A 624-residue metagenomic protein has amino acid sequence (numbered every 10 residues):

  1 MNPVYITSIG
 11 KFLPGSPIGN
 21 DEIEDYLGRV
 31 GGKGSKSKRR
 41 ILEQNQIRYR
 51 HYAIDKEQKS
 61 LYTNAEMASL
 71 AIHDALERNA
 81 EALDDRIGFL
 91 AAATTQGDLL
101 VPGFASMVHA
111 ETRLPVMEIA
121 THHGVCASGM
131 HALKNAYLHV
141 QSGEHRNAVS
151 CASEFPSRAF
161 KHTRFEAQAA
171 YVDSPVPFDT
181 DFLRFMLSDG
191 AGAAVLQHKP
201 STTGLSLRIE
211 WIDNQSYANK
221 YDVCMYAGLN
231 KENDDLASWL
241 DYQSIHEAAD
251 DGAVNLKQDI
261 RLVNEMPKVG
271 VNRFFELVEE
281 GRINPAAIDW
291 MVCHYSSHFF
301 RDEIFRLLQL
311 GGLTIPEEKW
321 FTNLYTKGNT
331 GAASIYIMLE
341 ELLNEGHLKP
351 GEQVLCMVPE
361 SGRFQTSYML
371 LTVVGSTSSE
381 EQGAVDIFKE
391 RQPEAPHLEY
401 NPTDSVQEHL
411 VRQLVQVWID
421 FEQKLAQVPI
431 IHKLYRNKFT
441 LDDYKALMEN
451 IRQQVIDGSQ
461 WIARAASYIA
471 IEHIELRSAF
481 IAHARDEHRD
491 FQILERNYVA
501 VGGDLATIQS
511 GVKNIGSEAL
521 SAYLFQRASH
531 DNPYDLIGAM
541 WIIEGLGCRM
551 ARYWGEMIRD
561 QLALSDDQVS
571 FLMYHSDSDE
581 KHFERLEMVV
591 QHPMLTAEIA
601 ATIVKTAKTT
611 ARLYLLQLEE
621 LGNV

Functional and structural regions predicted by a protein language model:
M1-Y62, P175-N264, P359, L370-A395: Condensing-enzyme catalytic core mediating Claisen C-C bond formation in acyl metabolism
I6, I41-L42, D85-A92, I119-T121 (+7 more regions): Beta-strand segments within the central parallel beta-sheet cores of soluble alpha/beta enzyme folds
I6, K56-V125, L277-D302: Conserved beta-ketoacyl condensing-enzyme motif
A65-S69, Q96-D98, P115, H123-E144 (+2 more regions): Claisen-condensing/thiolase-fold acyl-transfer catalytic domains that form or cleave C-C bonds in fatty acid
H73, R78-D84, L99-P102, S106-E247 (+1 more regions): Acyl-thioester C-C bond-transforming condensing/cleaving domain
A82-L90, T94-E144, E390-R436: N-terminal entry module detector
A91-T95, A110-E111, H123-L138, S150-A159 (+3 more regions): Long, hydrophobic, well-ordered secondary-structure blocks that form the structural core and pocket-lining surfaces
P396-V624: Non-heme di-metal
